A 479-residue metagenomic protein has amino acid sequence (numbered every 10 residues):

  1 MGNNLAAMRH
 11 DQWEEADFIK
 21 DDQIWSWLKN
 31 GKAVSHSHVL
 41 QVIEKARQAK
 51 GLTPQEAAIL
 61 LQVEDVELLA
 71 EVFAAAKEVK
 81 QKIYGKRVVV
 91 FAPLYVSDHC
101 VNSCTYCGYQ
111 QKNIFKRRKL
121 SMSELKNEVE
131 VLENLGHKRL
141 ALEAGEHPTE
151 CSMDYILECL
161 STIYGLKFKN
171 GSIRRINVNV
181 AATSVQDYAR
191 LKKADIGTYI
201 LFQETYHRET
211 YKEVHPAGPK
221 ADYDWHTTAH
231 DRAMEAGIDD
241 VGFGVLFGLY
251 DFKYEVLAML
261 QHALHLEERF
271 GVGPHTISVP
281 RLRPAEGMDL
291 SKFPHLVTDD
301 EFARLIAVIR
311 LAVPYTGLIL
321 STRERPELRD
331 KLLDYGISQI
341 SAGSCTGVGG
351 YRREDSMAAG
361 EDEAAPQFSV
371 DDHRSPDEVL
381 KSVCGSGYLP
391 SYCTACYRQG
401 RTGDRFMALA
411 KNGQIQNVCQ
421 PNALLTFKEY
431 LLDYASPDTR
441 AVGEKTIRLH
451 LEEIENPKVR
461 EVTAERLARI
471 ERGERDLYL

Functional and structural regions predicted by a protein language model:
M1-Q41, K45, D330-S338, S344-L479: Radical SAM enzyme core and accessory elements
K29-K32, R118, A181, P219-Y223 (+5 more regions): Hydrophobic alpha-helical scaffolding
E44, G51-V88: An N-cap/entry alpha-helix motif that binds or orients negatively charged groups
Y84-E124: Canonical Radical SAM [4Fe-4S] cluster-binding loop centered on the CxxxCxxC motif and its immediate flanking residues
A92, V129, L157-Y164, Y188 (+5 more regions): Generic structural signal for well-ordered alpha-helices, preferentially at hydrophobic/aromatic core positions
Q111-N127, V131-M234, D240-L249, G271-S278 (+2 more regions): Core AdoMet radical
A144, T198, Q203, D224-M288 (+3 more regions): Conserved C-terminal portion of the radical SAM core fold that forms the substrate/S-adenosylmethionine-binding
M153-Y164, K192-T198, F252-F270, D299 (+2 more regions): Short, electropositive alpha-helical surface patch
